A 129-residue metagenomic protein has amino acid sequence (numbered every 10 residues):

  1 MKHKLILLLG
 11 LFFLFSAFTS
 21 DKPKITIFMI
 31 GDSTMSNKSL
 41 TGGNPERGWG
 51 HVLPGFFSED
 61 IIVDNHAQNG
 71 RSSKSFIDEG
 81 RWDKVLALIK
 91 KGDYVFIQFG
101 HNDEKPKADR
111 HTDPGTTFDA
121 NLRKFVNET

Functional and structural regions predicted by a protein language model:
H3-K4, F13-K24: Bacterial Sec-dependent signal peptides at the C-terminal "C-region" and cleavage site
G10: Anion-binding (especially nucleotide phosphate/pyrophosphate-binding) glycine-rich loop and adjoining beta-alpha core
T19-A67, K84-L88: Serine-esterase "nucleophile elbow" of acetyl-processing enzymes
K22, G80-T129: Alpha-helical cap/lid subdomain in secreted, periplasmic, or secretory-pathway luminal O-acyl-processing enzymes
S33-N37, Q68-K74, H101-P106: Solvent-exposed loop/turn segments at secondary-structure junctions within structured extracellular/periplasmic domains
S39-G43, S75-I77, A108-D113: Short, solvent-exposed loop/turn segments at secondary-structure boundaries
